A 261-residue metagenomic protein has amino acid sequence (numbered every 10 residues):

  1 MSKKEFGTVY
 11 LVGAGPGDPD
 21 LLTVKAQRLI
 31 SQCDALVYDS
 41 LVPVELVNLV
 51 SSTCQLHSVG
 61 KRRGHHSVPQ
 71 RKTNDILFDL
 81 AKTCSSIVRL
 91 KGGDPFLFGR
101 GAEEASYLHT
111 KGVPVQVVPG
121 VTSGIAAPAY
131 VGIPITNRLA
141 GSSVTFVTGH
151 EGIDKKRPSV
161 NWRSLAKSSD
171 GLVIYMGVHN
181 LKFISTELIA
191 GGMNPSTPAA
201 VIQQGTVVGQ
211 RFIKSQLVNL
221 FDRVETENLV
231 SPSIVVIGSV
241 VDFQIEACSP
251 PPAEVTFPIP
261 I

Functional and structural regions predicted by a protein language model:
M1-P19, V24-V121, F221: Class I S-adenosyl-L-methionine
S2, L46-N48, D79, T136-N137 (+3 more regions): Short secondary-structure boundary/capping segments
F6-L11, T83-I87, S143, V147-I261: A contiguous loop/helix-start segment that scaffolds small-molecule binding in enzyme catalytic cores
T23-V24, S40, R138-A140, S196 (+1 more regions): Non-catalytic, surface-exposed connector residues within folded enzymatic/regulatory domains
P43-V44, V131-T136, E187-I189, F221-V224: Intrinsically disordered, low-complexity boundary segments flanking structured domains
L46-V47, L108, A127-P128, I184 (+1 more regions): Hydrophobic packing residues within well-ordered alpha-helices of enzyme cores
C54-K61, G112-Q116, I135-T145, G192-V201: Short hydrophobic/aromatic-enriched beta-strand-loop microsegments
F96-S168, R211-S215: Class I SAM-dependent methyltransferase SAM-binding "motif I" and its flanking Rossmann-like core
